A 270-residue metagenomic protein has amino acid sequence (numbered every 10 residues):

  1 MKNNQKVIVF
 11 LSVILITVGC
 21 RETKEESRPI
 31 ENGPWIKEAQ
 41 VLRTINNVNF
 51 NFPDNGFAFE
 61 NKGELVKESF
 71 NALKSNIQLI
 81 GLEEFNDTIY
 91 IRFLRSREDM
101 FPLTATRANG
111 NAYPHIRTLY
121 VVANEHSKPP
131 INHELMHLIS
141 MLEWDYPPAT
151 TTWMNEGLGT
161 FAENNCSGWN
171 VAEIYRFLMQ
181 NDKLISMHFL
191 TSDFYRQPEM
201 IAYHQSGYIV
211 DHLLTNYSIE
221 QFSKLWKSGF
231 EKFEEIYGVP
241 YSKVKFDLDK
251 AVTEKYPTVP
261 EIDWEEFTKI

Functional and structural regions predicted by a protein language model:
M1-I8: Bacterial N-terminal signal peptides that target proteins for export
T17-G19: C-terminal motif of bacterial Sec signal peptides marking the signal peptidase cleavage site
R21-T23: Bacterial signal peptide processing site
W35-P147, I236: Juxtacatalytic substrate-recognition/specificity segment
T106-A112, P130, Y146-I270: Acidic/His/Gly-enriched intrinsically disordered linker/tail segments that often contain short helix/coil "MoRF-like"
